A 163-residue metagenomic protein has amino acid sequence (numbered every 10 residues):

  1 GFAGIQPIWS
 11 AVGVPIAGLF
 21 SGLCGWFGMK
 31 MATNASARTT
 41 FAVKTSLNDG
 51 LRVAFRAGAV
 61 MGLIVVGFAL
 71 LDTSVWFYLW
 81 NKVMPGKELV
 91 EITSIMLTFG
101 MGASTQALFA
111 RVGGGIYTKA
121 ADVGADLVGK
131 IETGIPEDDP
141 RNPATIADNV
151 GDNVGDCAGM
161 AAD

Functional and structural regions predicted by a protein language model:
G1-D163: Hydrophobic, small-residue-rich transmembrane alpha-helices and their short perimembrane loops in multi-pass membrane
